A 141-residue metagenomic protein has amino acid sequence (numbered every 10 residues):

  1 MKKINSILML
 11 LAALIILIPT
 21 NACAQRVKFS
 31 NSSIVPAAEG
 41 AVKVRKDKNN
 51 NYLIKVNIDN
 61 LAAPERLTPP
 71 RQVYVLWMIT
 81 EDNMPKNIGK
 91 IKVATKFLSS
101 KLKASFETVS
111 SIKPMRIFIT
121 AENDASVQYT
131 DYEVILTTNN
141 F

Functional and structural regions predicted by a protein language model:
M1-L10: Bacterial N-terminal signal peptides that target proteins for export
K2-K3, I18-Q25: Charge-rich, low-complexity N-terminal segments
M9-P19: Bacterial N-terminal signal peptides
C23-F141: N-terminal targeting/export leaders
